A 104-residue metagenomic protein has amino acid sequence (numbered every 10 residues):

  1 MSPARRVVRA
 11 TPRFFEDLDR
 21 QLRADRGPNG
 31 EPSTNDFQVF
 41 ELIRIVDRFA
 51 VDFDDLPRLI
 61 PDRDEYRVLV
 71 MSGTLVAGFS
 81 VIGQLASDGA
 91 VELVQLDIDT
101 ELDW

Functional and structural regions predicted by a protein language model:
M1-R44: Arg/Lys-rich, positively charged N-terminal/basic patches that mediate binding to nucleic acids
M1-S2, V70-W104: Enriched for short, Lys/Arg-rich terminal
N35, V39, R63-V70, W104: Short, surface-exposed, charged/polar-biased interaction segments
R44-G73: A short, surface-exposed loop/turn module that caps and links secondary-structure elements
